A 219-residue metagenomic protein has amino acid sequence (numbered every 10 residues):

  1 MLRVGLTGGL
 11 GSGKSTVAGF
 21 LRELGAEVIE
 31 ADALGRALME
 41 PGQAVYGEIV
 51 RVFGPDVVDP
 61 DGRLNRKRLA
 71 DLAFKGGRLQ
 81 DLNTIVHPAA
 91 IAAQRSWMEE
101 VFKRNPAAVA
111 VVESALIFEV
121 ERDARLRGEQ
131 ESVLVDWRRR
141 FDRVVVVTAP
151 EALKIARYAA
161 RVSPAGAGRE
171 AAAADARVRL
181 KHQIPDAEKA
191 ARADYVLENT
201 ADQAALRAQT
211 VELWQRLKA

Functional and structural regions predicted by a protein language model:
M1-L64, R104, Q215-A219: Glycine-rich phosphate-binding loop of ATP-dependent small-molecule kinases
I29-E30, A193-A205: Phosphate-binding beta-loop-alpha motif at adenosine-nucleotide cofactor sites
A31-E40, P55, P150, A160 (+1 more regions): N-terminal polybasic phosphate/anion-binding patch
R36-A110: ATP-dependent small-molecule kinase phosphotransfer cores that center on conserved nucleotide phosphate-binding segments
Y46-V50, E151-A159, A173, R177: An amphipathic alpha-helix signature
R95-R104, A110-A160: ATP-dependent NMP and nucleoside kinases share a basic, alpha-helical "lid"
F102-N105, R177, K181, P185-A191 (+1 more regions): C-terminal accessory "lid"/substrate-recognition subdomains
